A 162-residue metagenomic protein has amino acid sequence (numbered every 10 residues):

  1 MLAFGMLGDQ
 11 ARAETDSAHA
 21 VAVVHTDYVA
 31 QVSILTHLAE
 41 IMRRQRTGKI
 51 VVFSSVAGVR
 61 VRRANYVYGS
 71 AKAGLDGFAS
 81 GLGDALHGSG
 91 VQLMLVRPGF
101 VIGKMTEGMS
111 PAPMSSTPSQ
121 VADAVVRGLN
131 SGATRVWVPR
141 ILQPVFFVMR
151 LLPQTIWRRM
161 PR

Functional and structural regions predicted by a protein language model:
M1-G5, V52, M94: Rossmann-fold scaffold of SDR-type NAD(P)-dependent oxidoreductases
G5-V21, A64: Conserved mid-core segment of classical short-chain dehydrogenase/reductases
L35, A71: Active-site helix of classical SDR
E40, D84-G88: Alpha-helical segment proximal to the catalytic Tyr-Lys
S55: Residue(s) in the substrate-gating loop at a strand-loop-helix junction that position the organic substrate next
R60-Y66: Active-site loop immediately N-terminal to the catalytic Tyr-X3-Lys motif of short-chain dehydrogenase/reductase
L95-V96, S110-F147: C-terminal helical subdomain
